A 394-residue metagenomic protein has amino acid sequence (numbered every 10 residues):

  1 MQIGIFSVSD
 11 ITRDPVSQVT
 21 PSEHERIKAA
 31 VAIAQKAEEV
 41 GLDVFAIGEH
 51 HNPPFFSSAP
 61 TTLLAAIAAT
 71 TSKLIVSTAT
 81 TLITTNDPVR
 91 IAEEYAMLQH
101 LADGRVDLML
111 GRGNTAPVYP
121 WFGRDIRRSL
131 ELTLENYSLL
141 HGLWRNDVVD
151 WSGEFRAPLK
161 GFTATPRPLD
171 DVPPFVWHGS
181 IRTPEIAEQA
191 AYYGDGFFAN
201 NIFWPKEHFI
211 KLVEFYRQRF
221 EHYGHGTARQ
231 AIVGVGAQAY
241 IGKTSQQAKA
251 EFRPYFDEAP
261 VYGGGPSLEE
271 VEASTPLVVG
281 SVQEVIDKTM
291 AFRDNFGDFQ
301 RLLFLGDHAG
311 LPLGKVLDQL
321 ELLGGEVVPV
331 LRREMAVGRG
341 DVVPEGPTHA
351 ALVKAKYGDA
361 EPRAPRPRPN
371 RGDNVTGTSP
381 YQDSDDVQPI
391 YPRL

Functional and structural regions predicted by a protein language model:
M1-I75, P173-P174, Y357, P369-L394: N-terminal beta1-alpha1-beta2 module of alpha/beta enzyme domains
M1-P21, T115-V118, P158-V172, G263-S274 (+2 more regions): N-terminal small/glycine-rich loop or linker at the start of catalytic domains across soluble metabolic enzymes
I3, G41, E49, I67 (+9 more regions): Conserved, mostly hydrophobic/aromatic
R13-I27, T81-V89, V172-R182, A273-V282: Active-site mouth loops of central-metabolism enzymes
V16, D87-D195, E207-I210, E214 (+3 more regions): Internal, glycine-rich beta/alpha segment that forms the wall or movable "lid" of small-molecule/cofactor binding
V44-I67, L82, N114, N201-W204 (+1 more regions): Glycine-rich, proline-tolerant flexible connector loops at the mouths of alpha/beta enzymes
P54-T80, L132-N136, E321-R332: Alpha-helix-loop-beta-strand connector modules within alpha/beta enzyme cores
E185-A191, F209-R217, E221-Y262: Aromatic-lined glycan-binding groove of carbohydrate-active enzymes
